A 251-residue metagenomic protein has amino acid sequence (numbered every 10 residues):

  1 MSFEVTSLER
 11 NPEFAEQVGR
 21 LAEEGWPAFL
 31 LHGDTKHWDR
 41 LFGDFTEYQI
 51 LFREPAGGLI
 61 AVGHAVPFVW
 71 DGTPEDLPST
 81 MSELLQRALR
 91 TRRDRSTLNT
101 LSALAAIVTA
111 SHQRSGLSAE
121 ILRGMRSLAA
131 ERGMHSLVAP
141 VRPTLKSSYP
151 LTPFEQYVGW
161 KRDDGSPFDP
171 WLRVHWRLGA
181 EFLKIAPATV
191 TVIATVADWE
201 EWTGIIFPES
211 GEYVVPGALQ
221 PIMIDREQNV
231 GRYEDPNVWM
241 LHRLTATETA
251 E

Functional and structural regions predicted by a protein language model:
M1-T80: Short amphipathic alpha-helix that is part of the acyltransferase structural core
E47, E234-W239: Short hydrophobic/aromatic beta-strand or adjacent loop that forms the aromatic wall/cage of a ligand/substrate-binding
G63-A105, P143-F168, A186-R232: Conserved acyl-donor/pantetheine-binding loop and adjacent beta-alpha core of acyl/acetyltransferases and related
V108-S111: Active-site acidic-Proline motif in GNAT/NAT acetyltransferases
Q113-E131, S136-A139: Conserved acetyl-CoA-binding loop-helix of GNAT-fold acetyltransferases
D169-R177: Short alpha-helix
W176-K184: Conserved acetyl-CoA-binding loop of GNAT-fold acetyltransferases
L241-E248: Short beta-strand-to-coil "C-cap" segments at the C-terminal boundary of structured domains/repeats, marking
